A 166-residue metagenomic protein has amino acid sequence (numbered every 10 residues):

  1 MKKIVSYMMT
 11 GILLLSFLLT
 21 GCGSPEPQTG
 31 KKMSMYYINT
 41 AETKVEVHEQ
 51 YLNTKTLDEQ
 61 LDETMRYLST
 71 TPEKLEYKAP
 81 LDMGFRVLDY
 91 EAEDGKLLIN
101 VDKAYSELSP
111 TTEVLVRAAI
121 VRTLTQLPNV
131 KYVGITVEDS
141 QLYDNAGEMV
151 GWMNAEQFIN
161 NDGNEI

Functional and structural regions predicted by a protein language model:
K2-L15, G21-I166: Bimodal "functional hotspot" detector
